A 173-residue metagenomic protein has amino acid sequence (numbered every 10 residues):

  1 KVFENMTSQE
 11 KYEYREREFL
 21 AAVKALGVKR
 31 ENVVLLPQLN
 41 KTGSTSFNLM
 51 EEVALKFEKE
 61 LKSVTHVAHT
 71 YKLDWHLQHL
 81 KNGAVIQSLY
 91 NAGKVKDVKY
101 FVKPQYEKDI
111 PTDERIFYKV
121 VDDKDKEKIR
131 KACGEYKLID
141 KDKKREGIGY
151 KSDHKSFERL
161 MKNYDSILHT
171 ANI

Functional and structural regions predicted by a protein language model:
K1-K94: Active-site beta-strand->loop->alpha-helix modules in alpha/beta enzyme cores, enriched in Gly/His/Asp(Glu)
E10, E18-E31, G43-N48, A92-I173: The feature marks non-catalytic terminal segments
